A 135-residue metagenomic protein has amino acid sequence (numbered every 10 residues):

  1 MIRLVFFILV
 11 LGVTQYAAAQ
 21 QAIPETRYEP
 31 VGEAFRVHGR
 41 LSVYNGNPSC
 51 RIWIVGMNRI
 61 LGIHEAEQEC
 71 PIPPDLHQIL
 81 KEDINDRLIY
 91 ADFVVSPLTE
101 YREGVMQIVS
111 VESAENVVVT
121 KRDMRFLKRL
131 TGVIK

Functional and structural regions predicted by a protein language model:
L4-V13: Sec-dependent N-terminal signal peptides
F6-F7, F35, F93, F126: Phenylalanine-focused residue identity feature
L9-V10, S49, I60, Y101-E103: Residues in flexible loops and secondary-structure boundaries
L11, V31-E33, Y44, N85 (+1 more regions): A generic structural signal for short, solvent-exposed coil/turn residues that cap or connect secondary-structure
Q15-A19: Sec/Tat signal peptide C-region and signal peptidase I cleavage site
Q20-K81: N-terminal secretory signal peptides
P74-K135: Beta-strand-rich cores of mature extracytoplasmic or soluble domains
